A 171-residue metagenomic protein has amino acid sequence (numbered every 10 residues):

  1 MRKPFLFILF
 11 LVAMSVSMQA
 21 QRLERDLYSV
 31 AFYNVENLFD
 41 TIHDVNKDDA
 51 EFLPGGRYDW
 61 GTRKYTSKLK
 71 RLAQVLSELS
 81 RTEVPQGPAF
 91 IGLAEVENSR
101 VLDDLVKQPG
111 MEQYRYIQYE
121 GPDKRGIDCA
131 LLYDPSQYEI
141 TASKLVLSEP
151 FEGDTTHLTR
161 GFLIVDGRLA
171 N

Functional and structural regions predicted by a protein language model:
M1-L23: Bacterial Sec-dependent N-terminal signal peptides
R2-K3, K68, R160: Basic side chains
F10-S15, A73-L76, V106, S136: Generic low-complexity, intrinsically disordered sequence content enriched in small uncharged/hydrophobic residues
A13-V16, F39, V45, E139: A generic structural signal for solvent-exposed, polar alpha-helical segments
A20-I127: N-terminal, active-site-proximal structural segment of metallo-dependent hydrolase catalytic domains
V96-N171: Structured beta-strand-rich core segments of catalytic domains in phosphoester-bond hydrolases
